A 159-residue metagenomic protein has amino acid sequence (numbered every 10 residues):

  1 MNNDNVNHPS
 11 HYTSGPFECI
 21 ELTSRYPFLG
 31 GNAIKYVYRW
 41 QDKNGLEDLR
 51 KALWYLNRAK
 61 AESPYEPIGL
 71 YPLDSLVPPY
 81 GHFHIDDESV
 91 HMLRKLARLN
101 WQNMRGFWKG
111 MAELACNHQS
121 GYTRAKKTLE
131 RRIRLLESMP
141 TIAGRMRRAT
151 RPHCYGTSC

Functional and structural regions predicted by a protein language model:
M1-C159: Intrinsically disordered, low-complexity regulatory regions that flank transcription factor DNA-binding cores
